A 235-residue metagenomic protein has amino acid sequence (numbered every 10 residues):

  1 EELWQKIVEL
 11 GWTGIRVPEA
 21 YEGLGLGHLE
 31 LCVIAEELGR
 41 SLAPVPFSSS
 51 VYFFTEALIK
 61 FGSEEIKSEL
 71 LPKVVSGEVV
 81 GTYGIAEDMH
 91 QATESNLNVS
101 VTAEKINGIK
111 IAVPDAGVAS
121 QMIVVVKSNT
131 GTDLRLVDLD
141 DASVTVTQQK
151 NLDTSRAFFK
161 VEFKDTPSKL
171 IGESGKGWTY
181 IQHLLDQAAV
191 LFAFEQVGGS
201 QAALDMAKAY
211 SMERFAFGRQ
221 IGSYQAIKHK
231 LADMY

Functional and structural regions predicted by a protein language model:
V8-S68, P72-S76, P114-Q121: Internal helix-loop-helix
G11, P18, I34, S63 (+6 more regions): Buried hydrophobic positions in well-ordered alpha/beta secondary-structure cores of metabolic enzymes
G39-R40, V144-Y235: Glycine-rich beta->alpha junctions and the first turn(s) of the following alpha-helix
F54, V79, S95-L97, V118-S120 (+4 more regions): A generic structural signal for well-ordered coil/turn residues at beta-strand boundaries that shape enzyme active-site
K60-G62, V124-K127, L136-L139, E162-K164 (+1 more regions): Short beta-strand-to-turn element immediately C-terminal to the catalytic PLP-Schiff-base lysine in fold type I
S76-D88: A short, Trp-centered hydrophobic/proline-enriched beta-strand micro-motif
G84, N107-T145: A short core secondary-structure module
V99-V101: A structural signal for short hydrophobic beta-strand segments in well-ordered beta-sheet cores
